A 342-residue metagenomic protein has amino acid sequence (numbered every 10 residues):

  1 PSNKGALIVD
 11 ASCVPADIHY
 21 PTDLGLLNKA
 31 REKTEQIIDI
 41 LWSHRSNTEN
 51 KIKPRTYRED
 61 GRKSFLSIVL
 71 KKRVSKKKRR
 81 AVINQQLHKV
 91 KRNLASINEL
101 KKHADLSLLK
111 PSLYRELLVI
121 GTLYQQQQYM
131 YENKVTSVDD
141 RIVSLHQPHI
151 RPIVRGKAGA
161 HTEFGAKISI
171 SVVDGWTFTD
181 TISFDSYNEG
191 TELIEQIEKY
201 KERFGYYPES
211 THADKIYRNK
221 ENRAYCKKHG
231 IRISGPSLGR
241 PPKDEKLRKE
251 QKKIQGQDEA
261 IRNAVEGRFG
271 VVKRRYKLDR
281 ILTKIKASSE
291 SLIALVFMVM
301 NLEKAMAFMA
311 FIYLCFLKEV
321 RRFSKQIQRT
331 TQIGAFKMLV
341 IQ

Functional and structural regions predicted by a protein language model:
P1-S210, K215, Y225: Polybasic low-complexity intrinsically disordered regions
K51-T56, D214-R218, A287, Y313-E319: A glycine-rich phosphate-binding loop feature that marks nucleotide/adenosyl-phosphate handling sites
D174, I197-P208, K220-E221, G230-I233 (+2 more regions): Alpha-helix capping/termination and helix-coil
R203, R268-V271, R275-D279, N301-I312: Hydrophobic alpha-helical segments
K215-A287: Helix-centered, glycine/charged polyanion-binding patches within enzymatic domains that contact phosphate-containing
K252, D279, M306-Q342: A short, flexible helix-boundary coil/loop motif
K286-A294: Membrane-interface transmembrane-helix boundary segments in multi-pass integral membrane proteins
